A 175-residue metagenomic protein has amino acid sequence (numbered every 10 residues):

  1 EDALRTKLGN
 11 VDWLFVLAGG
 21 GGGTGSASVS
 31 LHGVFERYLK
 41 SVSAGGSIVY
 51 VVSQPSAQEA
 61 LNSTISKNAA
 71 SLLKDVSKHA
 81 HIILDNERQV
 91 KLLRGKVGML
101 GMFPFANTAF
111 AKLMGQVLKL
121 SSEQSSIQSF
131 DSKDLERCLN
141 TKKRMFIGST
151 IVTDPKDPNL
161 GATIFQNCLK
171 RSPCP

Functional and structural regions predicted by a protein language model:
E1-P175: Tubulin/FtsZ superfamily GTPase core signature
